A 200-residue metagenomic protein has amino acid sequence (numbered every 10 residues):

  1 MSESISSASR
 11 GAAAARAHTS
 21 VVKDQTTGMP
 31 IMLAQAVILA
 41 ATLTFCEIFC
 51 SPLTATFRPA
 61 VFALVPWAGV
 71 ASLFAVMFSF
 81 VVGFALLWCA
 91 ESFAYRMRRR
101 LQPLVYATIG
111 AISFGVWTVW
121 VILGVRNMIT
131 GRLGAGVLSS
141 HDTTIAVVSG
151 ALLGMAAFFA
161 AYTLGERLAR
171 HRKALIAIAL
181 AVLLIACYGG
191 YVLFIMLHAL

Functional and structural regions predicted by a protein language model:
M1-A34: N-terminal juxtamembrane cytosolic/stromal segments of multi-pass membrane proteins
L43-A75, V119-V147, Y191-L200: Membrane interfacial helix motifs at helix-loop boundaries and amphipathic/re-entrant anchors
A71-L87, S113-T118, V147-A157: Generic alpha-helical transmembrane segments
G83-L104, G154-A177: Cytoplasmic membrane-interface segments at the C-terminal ends of transmembrane helices
Y95-W117, A146: Internal alpha-helical transmembrane segments of multi-pass membrane proteins
A111-W120, I185-V192: Aromatic-anchored segments of alpha-helical transmembrane domains
A135-G165: Transmembrane hairpin
K173-H198: Final/C-terminal transmembrane alpha-helix of multipass membrane proteins
